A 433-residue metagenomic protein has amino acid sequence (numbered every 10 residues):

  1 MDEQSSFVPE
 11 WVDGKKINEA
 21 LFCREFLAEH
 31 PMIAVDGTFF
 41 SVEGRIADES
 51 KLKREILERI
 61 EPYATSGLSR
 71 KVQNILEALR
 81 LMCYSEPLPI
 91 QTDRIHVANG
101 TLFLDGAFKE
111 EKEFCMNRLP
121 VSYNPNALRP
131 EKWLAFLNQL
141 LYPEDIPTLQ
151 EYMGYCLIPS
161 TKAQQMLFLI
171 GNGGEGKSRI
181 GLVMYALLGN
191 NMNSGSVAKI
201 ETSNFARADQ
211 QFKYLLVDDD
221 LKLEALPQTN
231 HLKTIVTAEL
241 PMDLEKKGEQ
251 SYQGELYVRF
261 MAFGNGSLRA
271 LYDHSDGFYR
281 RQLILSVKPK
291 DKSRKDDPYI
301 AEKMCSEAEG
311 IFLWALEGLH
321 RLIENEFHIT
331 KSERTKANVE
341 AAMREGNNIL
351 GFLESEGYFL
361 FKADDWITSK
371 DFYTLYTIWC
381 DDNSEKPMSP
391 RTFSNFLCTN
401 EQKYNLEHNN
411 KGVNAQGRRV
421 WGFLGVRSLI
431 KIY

Functional and structural regions predicted by a protein language model:
M1-S5, F40-G67: Short, small/acidic-rich helices and loops at N termini and domain boundaries of DNA replication/processing enzymes
M1-V35, P62-Y433: Feature primarily recognizes SF3-like P-loop helicase cores of small DNA viruses
